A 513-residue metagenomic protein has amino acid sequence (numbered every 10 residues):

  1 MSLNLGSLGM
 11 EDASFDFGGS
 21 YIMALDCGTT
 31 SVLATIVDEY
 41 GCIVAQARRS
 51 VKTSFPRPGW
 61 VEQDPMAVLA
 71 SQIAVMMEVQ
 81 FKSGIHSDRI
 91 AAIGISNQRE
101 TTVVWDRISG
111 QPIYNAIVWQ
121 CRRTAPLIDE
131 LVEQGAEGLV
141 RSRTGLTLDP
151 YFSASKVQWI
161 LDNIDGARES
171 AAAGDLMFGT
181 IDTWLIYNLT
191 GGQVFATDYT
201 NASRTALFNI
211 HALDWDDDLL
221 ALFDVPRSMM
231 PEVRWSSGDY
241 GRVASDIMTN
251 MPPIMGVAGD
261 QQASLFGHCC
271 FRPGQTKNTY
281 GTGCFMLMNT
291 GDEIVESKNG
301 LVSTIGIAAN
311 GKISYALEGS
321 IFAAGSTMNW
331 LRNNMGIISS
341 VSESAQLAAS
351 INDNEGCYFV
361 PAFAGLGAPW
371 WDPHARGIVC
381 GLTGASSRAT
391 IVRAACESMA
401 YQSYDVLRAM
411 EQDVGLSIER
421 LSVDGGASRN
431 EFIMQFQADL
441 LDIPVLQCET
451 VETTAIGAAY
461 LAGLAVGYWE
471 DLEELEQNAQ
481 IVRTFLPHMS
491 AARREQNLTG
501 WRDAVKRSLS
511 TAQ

Functional and structural regions predicted by a protein language model:
M1-Y114, S142, E232, M248-G256 (+3 more regions): N-terminal glycine/serine-rich phosphate-binding loop of ATP-dependent small-molecule kinases, especially carbohydrate
L5-F17, M23-L25, A125, L131-F195 (+3 more regions): Active-site core segments that coordinate phosphate-bearing ligands/cofactors across diverse enzyme families
Q46-K52, G238, A362, L382: Generic beta-structure capping elements
R49-V51, W235, I307, P487: Active-site donor-binding loop signature of nucleotide-sugar glycosyltransferases
F81-V118, T147-S153, I186-N209, R234 (+1 more regions): Short beta-strand-loop/turn "lid" adjacent to the catalytic site in phosphate-handling enzymes
C121: Carbohydrate-associated surface elements
L220-G238: A conserved helix-loop-beta module that forms one wall/lid of the active-site cleft in ATP-utilizing catalytic domains
